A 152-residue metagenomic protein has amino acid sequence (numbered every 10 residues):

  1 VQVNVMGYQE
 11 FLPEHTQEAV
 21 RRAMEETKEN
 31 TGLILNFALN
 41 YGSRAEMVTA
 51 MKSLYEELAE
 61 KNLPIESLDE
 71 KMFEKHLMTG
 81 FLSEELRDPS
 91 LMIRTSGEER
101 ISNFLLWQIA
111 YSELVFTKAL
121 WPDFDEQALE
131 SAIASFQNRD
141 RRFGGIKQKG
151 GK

Functional and structural regions predicted by a protein language model:
V1-K152: Flexible, compositionally biased loop and terminal segments
